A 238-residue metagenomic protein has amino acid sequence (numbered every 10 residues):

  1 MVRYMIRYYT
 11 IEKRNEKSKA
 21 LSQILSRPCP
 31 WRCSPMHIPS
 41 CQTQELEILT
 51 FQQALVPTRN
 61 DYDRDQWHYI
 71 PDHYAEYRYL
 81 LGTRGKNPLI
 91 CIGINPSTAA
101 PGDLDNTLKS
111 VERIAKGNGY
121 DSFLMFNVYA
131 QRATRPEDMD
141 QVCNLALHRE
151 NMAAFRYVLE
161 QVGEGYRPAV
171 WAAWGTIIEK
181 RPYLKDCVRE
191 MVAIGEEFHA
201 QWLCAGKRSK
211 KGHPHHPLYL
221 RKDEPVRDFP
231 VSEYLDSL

Functional and structural regions predicted by a protein language model:
Y4, Y8-Y9, Q23: Low-complexity, intrinsically disordered or signal/transmembrane-proximal segments
I6, W31-D105, G117: Active-site and ligand/interface coordination hotspots across diverse enzymes and nucleic-acid-associated assemblies
H37, M139-L238: Glycine/proline-rich loop-helix segments at beta-alpha junctions forming the active-site rim of enzyme cores
R78-R84, N106-F123, R156-G163: Short amphipathic alpha-helices and their capping/turn segments at secondary-structure boundaries
T98, R132, I178: Feature marks short, surface-exposed loop/turn motifs that line or immediately flank catalytic pockets and channel
D121-M139: Short connector loops at secondary-structure junctions
